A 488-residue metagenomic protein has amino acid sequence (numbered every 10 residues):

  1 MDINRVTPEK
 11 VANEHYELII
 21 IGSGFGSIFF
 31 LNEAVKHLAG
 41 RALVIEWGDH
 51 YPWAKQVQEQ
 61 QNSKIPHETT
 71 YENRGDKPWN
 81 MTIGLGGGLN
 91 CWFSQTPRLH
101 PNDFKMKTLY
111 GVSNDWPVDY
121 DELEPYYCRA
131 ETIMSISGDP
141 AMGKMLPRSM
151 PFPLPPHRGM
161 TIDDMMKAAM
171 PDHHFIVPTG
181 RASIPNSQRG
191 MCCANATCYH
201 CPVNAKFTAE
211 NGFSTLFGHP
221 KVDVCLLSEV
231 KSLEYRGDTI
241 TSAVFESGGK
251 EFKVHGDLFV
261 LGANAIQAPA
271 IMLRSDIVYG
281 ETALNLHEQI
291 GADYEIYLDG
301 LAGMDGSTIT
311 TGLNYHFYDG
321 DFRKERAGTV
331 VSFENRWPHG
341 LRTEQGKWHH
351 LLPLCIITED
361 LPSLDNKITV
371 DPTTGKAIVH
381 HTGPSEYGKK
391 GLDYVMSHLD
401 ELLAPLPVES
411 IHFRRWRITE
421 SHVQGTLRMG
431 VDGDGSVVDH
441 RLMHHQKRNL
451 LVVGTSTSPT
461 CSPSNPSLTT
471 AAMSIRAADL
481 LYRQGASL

Functional and structural regions predicted by a protein language model:
M1-L18, K36-G40, R483-A486: Extreme N-terminal leader/targeting segments of oxidoreductases
Y16-V44: N-terminal Rossmann-like FAD-binding beta1-loop-alpha1 element of flavoenzymes
S23, T241, G388, P463-T470: Alpha-helix N-cap/helix-initiation motif
K36-H37, R41-L43, G48-W53, Q58 (+8 more regions): Glycine-rich loop(s) and the adjacent beta-strand/alpha-helix scaffold that form part
S63-G143, C355-E359, L364: Redox-cofactor-proximal catalytic regions of oxidoreductases
E68, D76-W79, W116-P117, Y279-S385 (+5 more regions): FAD cofactor-binding and catalytic pocket of flavoenzymes
L109-G111, W116-E229, W416-R417, V423-R428: Conserved redox-cofactor binding core of oxidoreductases
V177-T179, R189-A196, S232-R236, Y387-C461 (+1 more regions): A glycine-rich dinucleotide-binding beta-alpha-beta segment and adjacent secondary-structure elements that constitute
